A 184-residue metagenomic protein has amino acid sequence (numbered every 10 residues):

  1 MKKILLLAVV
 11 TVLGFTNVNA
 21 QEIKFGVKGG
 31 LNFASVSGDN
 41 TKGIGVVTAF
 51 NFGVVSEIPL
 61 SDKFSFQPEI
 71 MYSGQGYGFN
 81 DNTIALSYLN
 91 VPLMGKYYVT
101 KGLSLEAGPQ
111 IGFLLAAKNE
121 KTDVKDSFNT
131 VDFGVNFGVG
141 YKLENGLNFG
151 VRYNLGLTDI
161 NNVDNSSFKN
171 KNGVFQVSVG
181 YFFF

Functional and structural regions predicted by a protein language model:
A20, S61, T100, E144-G146 (+1 more regions): Outer-membrane beta-barrel channels and translocator barrels
Q21-I23, I44-F50, A85-L89, N129-V135 (+1 more regions): Residues that define the transmembrane beta-barrel architecture of outer-membrane proteins
I23, K63-F66, L103-L105, N145-V151: Repeated loop/turn-to-beta-strand initiation elements of outer-membrane beta-barrel proteins
K24, N32, G138-N148, L155 (+1 more regions): Outer-membrane beta-barrel "beta-signal"
V27-G29, P68, L93, A107 (+3 more regions): Membrane-embedded beta-strand positions of outer-membrane beta-barrel proteins
L31-S35, Y72-G76, I111-L115, Y153-D159 (+1 more regions): Transmembrane beta-strands of outer-membrane beta-barrel pores
S37-K42, G78-D81, K121-D126, N162-S167: Extracellular loop and loop/strand-boundary signature of outer-membrane beta-barrel proteins
S56-I58, Y97, F113, Y141 (+2 more regions): Residue-level signature of outer-membrane beta-barrel architecture
